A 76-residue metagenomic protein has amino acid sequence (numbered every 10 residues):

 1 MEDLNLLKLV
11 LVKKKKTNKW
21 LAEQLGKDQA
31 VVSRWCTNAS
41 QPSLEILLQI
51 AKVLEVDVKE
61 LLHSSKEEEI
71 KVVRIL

Functional and structural regions predicted by a protein language model:
M1-T17: A short, Lys/Arg-rich alpha-helix, primarily the initiator
L9, K15, R34, E60-L76: Short, charged recognition helix plus adjacent turn of helix-turn-helix-like nucleic-acid-binding domains
N18, Q29, L44-L47: Helix-turn-helix DNA-binding elements, focusing on the entry/boundary residues of the two helices that contact DNA
L21-A22: Short alpha-helical "recognition helix" segments of helix-turn-helix
G26-P42: Recognition helix of helix-turn-helix/homeodomain-like DNA-binding domains that insert into the DNA major groove
N38, Q49, E67: Alpha-helical DNA-recognition elements
E45-E60: DNA major-groove recognition helix of helix-turn-helix/homeodomain DNA-binding modules
